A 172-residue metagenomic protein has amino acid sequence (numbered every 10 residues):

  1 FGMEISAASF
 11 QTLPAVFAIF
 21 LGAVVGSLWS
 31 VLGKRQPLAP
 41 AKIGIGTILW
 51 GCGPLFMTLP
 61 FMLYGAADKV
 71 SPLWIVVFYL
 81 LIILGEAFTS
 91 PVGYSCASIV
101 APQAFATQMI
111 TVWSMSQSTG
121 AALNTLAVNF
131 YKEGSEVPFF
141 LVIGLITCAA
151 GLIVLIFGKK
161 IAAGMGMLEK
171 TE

Functional and structural regions predicted by a protein language model:
M3-G33, G46-P54: Transmembrane alpha-helices of Major Facilitator/SLC transporters
T12, V16, I48, L80 (+2 more regions): Transmembrane alpha-helical cores of Major Facilitator Superfamily
L38, I45, V70, W74-V77 (+2 more regions): Cytoplasmic loop-to-transmembrane helix junctions
I45-A67: C-terminal ends and interior cores of transmembrane alpha-helices in multi-pass membrane transporters/permeases
A66-F88: Hydrophobic core of transmembrane alpha-helices in multi-pass small-molecule transporters, especially MFS/SLC-type
A87-P102: Intracellular juxtamembrane helix-capping segments at the cytosolic ends of symmetry-related transmembrane helices
S98-K132: A late C-terminal transmembrane helix in Major Facilitator Superfamily
V137-K159: Symmetry-related core transmembrane helices of the 12-TM Major Facilitator Superfamily/SLC fold
